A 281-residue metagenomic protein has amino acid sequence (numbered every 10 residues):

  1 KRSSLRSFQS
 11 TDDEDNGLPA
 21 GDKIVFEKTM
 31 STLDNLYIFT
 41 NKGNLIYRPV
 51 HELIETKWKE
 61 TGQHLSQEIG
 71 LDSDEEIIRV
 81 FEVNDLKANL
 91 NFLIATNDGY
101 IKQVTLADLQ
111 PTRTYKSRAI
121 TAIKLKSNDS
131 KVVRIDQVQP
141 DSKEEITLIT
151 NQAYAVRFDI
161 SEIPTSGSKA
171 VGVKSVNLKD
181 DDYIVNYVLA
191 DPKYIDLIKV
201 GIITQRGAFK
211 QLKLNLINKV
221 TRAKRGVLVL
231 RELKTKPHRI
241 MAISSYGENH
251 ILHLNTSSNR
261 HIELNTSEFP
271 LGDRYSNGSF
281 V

Functional and structural regions predicted by a protein language model:
K1-V281: Short, structured "edge-of-domain" segments at secondary-structure transitions
